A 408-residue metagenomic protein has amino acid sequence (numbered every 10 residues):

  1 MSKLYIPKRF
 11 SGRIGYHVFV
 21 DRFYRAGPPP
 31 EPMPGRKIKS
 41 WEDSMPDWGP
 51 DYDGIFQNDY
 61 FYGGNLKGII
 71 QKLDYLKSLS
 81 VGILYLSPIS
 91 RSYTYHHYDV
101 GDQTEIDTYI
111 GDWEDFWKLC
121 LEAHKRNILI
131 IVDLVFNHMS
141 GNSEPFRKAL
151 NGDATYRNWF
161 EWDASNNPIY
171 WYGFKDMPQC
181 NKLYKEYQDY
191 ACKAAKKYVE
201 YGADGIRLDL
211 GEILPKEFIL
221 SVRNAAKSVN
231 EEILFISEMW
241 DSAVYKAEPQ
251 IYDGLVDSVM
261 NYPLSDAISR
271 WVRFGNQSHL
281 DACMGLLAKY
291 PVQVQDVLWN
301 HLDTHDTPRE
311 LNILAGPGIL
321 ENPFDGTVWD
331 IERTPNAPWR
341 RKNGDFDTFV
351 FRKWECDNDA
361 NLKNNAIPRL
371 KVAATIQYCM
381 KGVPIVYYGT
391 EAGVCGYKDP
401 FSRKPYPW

Functional and structural regions predicted by a protein language model:
M1-W408: Active-site and adjacent substrate-binding regions of carbohydrate-active enzymes
